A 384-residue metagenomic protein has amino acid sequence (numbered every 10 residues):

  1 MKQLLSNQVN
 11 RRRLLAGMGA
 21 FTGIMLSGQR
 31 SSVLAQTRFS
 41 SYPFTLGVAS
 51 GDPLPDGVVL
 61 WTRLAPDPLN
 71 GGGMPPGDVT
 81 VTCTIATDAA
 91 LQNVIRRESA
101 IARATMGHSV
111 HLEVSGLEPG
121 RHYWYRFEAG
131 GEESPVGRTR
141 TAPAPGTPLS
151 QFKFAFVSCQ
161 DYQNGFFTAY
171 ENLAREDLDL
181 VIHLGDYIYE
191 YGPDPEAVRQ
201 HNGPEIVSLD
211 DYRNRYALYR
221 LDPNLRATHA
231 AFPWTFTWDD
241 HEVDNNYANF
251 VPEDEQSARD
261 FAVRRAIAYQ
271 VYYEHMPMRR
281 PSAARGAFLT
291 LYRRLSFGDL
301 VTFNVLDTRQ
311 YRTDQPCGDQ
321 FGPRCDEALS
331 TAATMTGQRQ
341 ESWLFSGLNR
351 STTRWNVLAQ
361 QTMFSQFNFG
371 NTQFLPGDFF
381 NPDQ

Functional and structural regions predicted by a protein language model:
K2-L26, Q36-Q384: Metal-dependent phosphoester/phosphodiester hydrolase catalytic core
